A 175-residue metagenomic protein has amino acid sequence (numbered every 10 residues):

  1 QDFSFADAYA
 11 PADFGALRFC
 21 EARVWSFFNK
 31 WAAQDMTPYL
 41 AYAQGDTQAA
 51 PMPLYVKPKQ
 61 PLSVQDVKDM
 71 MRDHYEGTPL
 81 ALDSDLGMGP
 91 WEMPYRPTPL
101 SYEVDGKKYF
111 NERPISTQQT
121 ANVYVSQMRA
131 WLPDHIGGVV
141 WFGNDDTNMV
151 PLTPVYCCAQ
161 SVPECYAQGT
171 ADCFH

Functional and structural regions predicted by a protein language model:
Q1-H175: C-terminus-biased signal that marks the final domain/tail of proteins
